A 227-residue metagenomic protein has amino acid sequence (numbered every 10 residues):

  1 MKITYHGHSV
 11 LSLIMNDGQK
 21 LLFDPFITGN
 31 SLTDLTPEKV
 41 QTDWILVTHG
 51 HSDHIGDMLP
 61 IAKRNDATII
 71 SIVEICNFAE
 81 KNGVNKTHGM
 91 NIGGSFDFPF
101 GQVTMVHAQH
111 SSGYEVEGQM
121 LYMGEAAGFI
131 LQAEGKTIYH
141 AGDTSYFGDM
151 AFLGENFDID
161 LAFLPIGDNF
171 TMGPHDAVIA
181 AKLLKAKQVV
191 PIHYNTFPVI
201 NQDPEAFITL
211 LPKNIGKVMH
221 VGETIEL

Functional and structural regions predicted by a protein language model:
M1-K20, F26-N30, D97-Q102, V106 (+2 more regions): Zn-dependent metallo-beta-lactamase
H8-V10, G93, G124-G128: Short hydrophobic/aromatic beta-strand or adjacent loop that forms the aromatic wall/cage of a ligand/substrate-binding
S12-H51, G56-K63, E74, S111-L121 (+1 more regions): Pre-active-site segment of Zn-dependent metallo-hydrolases
L22-D24, T42-G50, I70-V73, Y139-T144 (+3 more regions): Active-site neighborhood of phospho(di)ester-bond hydrolases with catalytic His/Asp-centered motifs
G29-N30, H51-G56, C76-A79, G94-D97 (+5 more regions): Active-site environment of divalent metal-dependent phosphoester hydrolases
G56-Y114: Glycine/small-residue-rich loop that forms an oxyanion/phosphate-binding "nest" at active or ligand-binding sites
T68, E80-G94, V178-L227: Binuclear metal-ion centers of metallo-dependent hydrolases, dominated by the metallo-beta-lactamase
E115-K182: Active-site-proximal loop/helix segments of hydrolase catalytic cores
